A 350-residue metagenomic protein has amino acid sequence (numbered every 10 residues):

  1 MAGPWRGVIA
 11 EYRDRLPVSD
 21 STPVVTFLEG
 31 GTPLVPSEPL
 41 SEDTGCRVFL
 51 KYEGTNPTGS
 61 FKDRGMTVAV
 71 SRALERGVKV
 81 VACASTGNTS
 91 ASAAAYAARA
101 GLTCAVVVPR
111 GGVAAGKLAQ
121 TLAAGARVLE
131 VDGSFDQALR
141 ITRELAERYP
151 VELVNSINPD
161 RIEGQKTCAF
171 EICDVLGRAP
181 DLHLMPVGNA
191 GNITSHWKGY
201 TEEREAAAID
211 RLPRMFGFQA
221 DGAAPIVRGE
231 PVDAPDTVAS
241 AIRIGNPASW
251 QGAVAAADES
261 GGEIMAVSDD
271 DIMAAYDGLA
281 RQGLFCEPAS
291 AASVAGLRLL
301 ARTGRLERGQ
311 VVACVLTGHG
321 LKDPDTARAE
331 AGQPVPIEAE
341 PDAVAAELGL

Functional and structural regions predicted by a protein language model:
M1-L350: PLP-dependent amino-acid enzyme catalytic core
